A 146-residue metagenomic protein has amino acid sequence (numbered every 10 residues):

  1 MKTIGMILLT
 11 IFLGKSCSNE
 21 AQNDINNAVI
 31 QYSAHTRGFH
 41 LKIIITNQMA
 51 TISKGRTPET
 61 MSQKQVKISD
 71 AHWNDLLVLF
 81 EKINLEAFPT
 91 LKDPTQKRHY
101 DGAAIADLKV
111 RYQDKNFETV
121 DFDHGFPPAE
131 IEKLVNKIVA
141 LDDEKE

Functional and structural regions predicted by a protein language model:
I4-F12: Sec-dependent N-terminal signal peptides
G5, C17-H35, L77-L79, P89-E146: Short, well-ordered, aromatic-rich surface patches in folded extracellular/luminal domains
S18-K54, T60-Q63: N-terminal export/targeting and maturation segments
K42-T46, Q63-I68, D114-G125: Short amphipathic beta-strand/extended segments with alternating polar/hydrophobic composition
R56-F88: A short-motif feature that recognizes glycine-rich, charge-decorated loops that bind or process nucleotide phosphates
